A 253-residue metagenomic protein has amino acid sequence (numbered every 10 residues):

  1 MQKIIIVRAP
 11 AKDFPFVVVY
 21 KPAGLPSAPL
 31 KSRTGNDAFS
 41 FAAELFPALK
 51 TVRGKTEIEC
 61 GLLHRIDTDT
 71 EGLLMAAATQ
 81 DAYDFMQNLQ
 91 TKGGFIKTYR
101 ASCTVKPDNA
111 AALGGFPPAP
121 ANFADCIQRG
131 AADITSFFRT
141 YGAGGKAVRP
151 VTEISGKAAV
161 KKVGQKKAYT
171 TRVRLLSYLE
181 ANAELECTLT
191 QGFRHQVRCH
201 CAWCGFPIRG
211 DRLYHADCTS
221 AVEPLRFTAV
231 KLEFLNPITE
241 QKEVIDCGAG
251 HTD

Functional and structural regions predicted by a protein language model:
M1-D253: RNA pseudouridine synthases
